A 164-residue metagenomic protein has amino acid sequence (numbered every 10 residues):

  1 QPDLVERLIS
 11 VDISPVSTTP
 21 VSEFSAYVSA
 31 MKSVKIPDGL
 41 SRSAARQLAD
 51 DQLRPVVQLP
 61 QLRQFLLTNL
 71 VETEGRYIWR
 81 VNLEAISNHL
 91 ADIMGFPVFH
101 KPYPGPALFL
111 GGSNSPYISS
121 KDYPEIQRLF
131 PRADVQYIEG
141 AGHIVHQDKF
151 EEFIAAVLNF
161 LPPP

Functional and structural regions predicted by a protein language model:
Q1-L4, S22-A26, D122-I126, F150-F153: Short, glycine/charged-enriched secondary-structure capping and boundary segments
D3-R42: Flexible "cap/lid" loop of the alpha/beta hydrolase fold
V11-D12, N82, D148: Conserved acidic functional residues
V16, Y117, A141-I144: Active-site loop signature of alpha/beta-hydrolase-fold enzymes
A30, L48, Q52, A85-N88 (+2 more regions): Alpha-helical elements of Rossmann-like donor-binding domains used by nucleotide-donor carbohydrate transfer enzymes
L40-P97: Conserved alpha/beta-hydrolase catalytic His-Asp/Glu region
T73-L129, D134-Y137: Conserved serine/cysteine hydrolase catalytic core
P131-P164: Catalytic active-site module of serine/aspartate enzymes centered on a nucleophile-bearing elbow/loop
